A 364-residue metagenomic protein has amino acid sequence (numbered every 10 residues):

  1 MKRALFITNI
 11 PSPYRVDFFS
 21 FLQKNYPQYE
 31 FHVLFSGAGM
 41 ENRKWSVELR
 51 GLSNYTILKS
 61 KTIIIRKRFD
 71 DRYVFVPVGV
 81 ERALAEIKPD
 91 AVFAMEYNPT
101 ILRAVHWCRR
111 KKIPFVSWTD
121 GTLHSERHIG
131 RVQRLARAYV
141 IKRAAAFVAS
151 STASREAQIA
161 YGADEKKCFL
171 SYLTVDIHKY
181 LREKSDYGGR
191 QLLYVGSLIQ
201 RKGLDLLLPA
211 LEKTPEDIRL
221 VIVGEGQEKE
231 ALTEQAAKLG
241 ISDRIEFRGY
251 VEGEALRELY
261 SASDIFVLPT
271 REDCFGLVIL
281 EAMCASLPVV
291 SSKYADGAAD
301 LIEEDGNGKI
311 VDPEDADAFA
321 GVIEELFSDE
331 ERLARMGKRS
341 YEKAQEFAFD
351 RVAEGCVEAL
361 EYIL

Functional and structural regions predicted by a protein language model:
D17, R190-K213, Q227-T233, D317: A conserved mid-protein helix/loop that constitutes part of the nucleotide-sugar donor-binding site
I113-R131, R143-A146: A short, histidine- and acid-enriched strand-loop-helix "catalytic/donor-clamping" loop that lines the nucleotide-sugar
R137-R182: Donor nucleotide-sugar binding/catalytic pocket of nucleotide-sugar-dependent glycosyltransferases
Y250-V251, E258-S263: Short alpha-helical donor nucleotide-sugar binding micro-motif in glycosyltransferases
R271: Aromatic "clamp/platform" in nucleotide-sugar-dependent glycosyltransferases that forms part of the donor/acceptor
P288-S292: Short hydrophobic beta-strand element within catalytic cores of glycosyltransferases and related nucleotide-activated
E304-D305, K309-A316, E324-E330: Conserved acidic donor-binding segment of nucleotide-sugar-dependent glycosyltransferases
A318, E325, R332-E346, E358: A short, well-ordered alpha-helix in the C-terminal region of glycosyltransferases
